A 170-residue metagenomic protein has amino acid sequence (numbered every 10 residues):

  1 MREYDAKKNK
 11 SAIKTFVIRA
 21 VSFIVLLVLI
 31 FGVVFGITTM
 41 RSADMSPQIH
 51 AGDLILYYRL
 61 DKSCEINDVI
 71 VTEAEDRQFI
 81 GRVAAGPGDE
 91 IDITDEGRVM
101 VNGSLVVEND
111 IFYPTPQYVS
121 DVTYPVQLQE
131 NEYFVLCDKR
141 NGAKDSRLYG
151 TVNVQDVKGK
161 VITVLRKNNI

Functional and structural regions predicted by a protein language model:
M1-F79, T151-I170: Protein maturation boundaries and topogenic segments
H50, E65-I66, G86, L128-E130 (+1 more regions): Residue-level recognition of short, solvent-exposed, well-ordered loop/turn junctions that link secondary-structure
I55, I70, I91, Y133-F134 (+1 more regions): Generic structural signal for buried aliphatic residues
G81-D92: RNA pseudouridine synthases
M100-G103: Short strand-turn-strand beta-turns centered on an Asx-Gly dipeptide
V106-V107: Short hydrophobic beta-strand segments in globular cytosolic domains
F112-T115: Surface-exposed loop and turn segments in beta-propeller and other repeat-based domains that flank or scaffold
D121-I170: Beta-strand-rich cores of mature extracytoplasmic or soluble domains
